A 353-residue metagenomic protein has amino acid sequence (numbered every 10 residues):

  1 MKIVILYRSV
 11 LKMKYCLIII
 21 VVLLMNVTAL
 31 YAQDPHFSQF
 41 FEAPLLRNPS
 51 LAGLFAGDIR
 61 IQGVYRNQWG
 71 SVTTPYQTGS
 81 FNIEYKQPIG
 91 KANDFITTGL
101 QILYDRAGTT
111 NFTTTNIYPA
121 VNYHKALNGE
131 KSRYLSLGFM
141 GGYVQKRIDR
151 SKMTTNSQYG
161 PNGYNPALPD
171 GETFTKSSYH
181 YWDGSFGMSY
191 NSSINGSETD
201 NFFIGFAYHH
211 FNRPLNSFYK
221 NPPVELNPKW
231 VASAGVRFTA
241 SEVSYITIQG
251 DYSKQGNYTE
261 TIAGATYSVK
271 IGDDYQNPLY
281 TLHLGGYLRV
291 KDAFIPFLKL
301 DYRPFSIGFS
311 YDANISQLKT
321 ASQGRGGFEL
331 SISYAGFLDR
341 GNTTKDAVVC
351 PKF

Functional and structural regions predicted by a protein language model:
M1-D34, F337-F353: Cleavable N-terminal export/targeting peptides
Q33-F353: Subset of outer-membrane beta-barrel
